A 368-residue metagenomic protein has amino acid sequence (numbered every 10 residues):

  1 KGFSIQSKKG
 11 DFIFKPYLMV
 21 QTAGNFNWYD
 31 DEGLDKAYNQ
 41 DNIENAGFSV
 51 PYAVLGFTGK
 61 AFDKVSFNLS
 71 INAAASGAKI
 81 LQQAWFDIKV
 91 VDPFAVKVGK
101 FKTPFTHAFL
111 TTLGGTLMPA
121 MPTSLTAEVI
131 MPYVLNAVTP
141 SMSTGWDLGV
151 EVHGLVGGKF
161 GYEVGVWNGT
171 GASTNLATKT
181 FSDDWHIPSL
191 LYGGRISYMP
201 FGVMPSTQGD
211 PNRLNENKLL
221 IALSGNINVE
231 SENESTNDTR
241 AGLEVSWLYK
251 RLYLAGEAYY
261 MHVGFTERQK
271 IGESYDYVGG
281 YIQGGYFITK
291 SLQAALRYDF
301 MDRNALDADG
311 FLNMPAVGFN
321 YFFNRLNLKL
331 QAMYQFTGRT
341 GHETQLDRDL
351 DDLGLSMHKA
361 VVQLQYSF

Functional and structural regions predicted by a protein language model:
G2-A172, P188-V203, R213-L214, Y281-F300 (+1 more regions): Outer membrane beta-barrel
N42, W85-K89, P188, R213-F368: Outer-membrane beta-barrel pore domains
E163-G165, T174-F181, S206, E234-S235: A short secondary-structure junction signal
T170-T174, N228-E230: C-terminal ends of transmembrane alpha-helices and the immediately adjacent extracellular/lumenal or cytosolic loop
Y192-S206, V317-N320, Q363-Q365: Short, well-ordered amphipathic alpha-helices
G209-P211: Flexible helix-coil transition and linker loops at the boundaries of alpha-helical arrays
